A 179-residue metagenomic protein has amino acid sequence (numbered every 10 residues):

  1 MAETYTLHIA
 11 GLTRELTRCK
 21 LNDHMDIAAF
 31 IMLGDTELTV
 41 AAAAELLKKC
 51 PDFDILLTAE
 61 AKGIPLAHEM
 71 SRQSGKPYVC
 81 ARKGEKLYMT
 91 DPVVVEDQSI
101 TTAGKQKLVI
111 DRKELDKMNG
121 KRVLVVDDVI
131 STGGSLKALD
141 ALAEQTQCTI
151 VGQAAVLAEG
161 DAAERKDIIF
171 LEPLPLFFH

Functional and structural regions predicted by a protein language model:
M1-F53: Active-site-facing substrate-recognition patch
A2, T6, K137-H179: PRPP-dependent phosphoribosyltransferase catalytic core
F53-E60: Short glycine-rich phosphate-binding loop at a beta-alpha junction
D54, K121, V151: Conserved acidic residues
A61, K83-E85, A158-E159: Short, ordered loop/turn segments at secondary-structure junctions
P65-S74, L139-D140: Short Gly/Thr/Asp-enriched flexible loops that form oxyanion-binding sites at enzyme active sites
K76-V123: Short, glycine/charge-rich flexible loops or terminal/linker lids adjacent to PRPP-binding catalytic cores
D128, G133: Conserved G/P- and acidic residue-centered "switch" motifs that form tight phosphate/ATP-binding loops in soluble
